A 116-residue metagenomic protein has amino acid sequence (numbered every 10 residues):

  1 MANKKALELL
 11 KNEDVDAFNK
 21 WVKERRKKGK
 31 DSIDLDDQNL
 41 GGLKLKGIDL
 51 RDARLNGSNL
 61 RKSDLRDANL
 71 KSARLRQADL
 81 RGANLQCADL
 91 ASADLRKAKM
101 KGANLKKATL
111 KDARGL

Functional and structural regions predicted by a protein language model:
M1-R25: Terminal amphipathic alpha-helical/low-complexity segments used for targeting or macromolecular assembly
A17, K23-L116: Tandem repeat scaffolds
